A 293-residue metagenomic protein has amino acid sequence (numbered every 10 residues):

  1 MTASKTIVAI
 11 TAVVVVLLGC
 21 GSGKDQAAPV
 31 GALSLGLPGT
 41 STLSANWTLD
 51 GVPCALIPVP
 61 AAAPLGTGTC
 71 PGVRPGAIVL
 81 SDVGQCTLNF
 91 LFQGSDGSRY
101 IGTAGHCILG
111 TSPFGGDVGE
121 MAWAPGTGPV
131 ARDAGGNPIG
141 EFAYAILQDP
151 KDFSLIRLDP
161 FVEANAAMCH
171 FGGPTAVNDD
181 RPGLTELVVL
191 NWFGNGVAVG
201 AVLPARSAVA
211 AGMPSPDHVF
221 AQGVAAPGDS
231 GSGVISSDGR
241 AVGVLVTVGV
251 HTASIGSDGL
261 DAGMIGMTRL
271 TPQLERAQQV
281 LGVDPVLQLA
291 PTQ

Functional and structural regions predicted by a protein language model:
M1-Q26: Secretory targeting and sorting signals
C20-G102, T111-D133, P138-Y144, L287-Q293: Protease-domain processing segments flanking chymotrypsin-fold serine proteases, especially trypsin-like
L49, V83, D149-K151, P214 (+1 more regions): Short, solvent-exposed loop/turn segments at the edges of secondary structure
L80-A210, S236-S237: Serine endopeptidase catalytic core focused on the charge-relay Asp
A104-L109, W192-G194, P227, G243-T252: Short beta->alpha transition motifs characteristic of CBS
L158-A167, G173, V246-Q293: C-terminal cap/linker of serine protease catalytic domains
L203-A221, L260-M267: Mature hydrolase/peptidase catalytic cores and their serpin-fold inhibitory cores, especially in secreted
G223-L245, S254: Catalytic nucleophile loop of clan PA
